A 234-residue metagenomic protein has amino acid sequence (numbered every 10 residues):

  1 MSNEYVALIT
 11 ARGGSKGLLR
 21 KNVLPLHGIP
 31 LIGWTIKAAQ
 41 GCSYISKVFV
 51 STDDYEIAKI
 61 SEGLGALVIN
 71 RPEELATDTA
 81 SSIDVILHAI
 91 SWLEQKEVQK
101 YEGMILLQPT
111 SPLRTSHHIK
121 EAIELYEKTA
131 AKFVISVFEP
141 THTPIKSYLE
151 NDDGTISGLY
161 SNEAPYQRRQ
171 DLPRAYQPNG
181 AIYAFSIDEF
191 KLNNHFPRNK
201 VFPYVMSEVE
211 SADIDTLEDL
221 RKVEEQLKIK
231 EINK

Functional and structural regions predicted by a protein language model:
M1-L19: N-terminal nucleotide-binding beta1-loop-alpha1 segment
L31-K47: A short, N-terminal amphipathic alpha-helix
Y44-F49, K132, V209-S211: Short active-site oxyanion
I45, V98-Y101, K128-A131: Short, high-confidence coil segments that cap the C-terminus of an alpha-helix and link into the following beta-strand
Y55-G103, R114-H117, E121: Short phosphate-binding loop-to-helix
D84, P112-K200: Conserved core of the sugar-phosphate nucleotidyltransferase
P203-V205, V209-K234: Hydrophobic helical membrane-anchoring modules
